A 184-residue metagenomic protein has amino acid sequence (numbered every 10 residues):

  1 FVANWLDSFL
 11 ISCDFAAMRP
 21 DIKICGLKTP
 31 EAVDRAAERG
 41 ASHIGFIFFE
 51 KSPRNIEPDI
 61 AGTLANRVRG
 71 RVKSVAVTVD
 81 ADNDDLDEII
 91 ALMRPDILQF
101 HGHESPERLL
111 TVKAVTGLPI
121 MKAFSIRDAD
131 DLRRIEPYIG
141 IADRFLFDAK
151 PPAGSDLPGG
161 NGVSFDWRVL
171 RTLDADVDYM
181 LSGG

Functional and structural regions predicted by a protein language model:
D14-S182: Conserved N-terminal beta1-alpha1 strand-loop-helix module at the mouth
